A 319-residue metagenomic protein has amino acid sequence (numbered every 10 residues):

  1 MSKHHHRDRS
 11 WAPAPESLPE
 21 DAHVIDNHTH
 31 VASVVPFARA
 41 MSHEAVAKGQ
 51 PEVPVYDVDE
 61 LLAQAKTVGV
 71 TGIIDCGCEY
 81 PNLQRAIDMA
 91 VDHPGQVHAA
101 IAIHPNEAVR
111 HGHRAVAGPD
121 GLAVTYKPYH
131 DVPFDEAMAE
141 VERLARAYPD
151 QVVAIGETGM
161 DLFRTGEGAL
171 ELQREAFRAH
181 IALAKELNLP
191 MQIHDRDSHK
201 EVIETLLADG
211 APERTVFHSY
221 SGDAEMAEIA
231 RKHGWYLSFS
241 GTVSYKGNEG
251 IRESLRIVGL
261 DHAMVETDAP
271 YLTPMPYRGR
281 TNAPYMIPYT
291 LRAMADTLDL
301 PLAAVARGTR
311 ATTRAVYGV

Functional and structural regions predicted by a protein language model:
M1-A12, V55, A63-V68, L183 (+1 more regions): Mid-to-C-terminal alpha-helical segments outside catalytic/metal-binding sites
M1-H98, D135, A139-E142, A147-P212 (+1 more regions): An N-terminally biased module of ancient metal coordination in phosphate/nucleic-acid-related enzymes
S2, D21, R39-G49, K66-V68 (+6 more regions): Active-site gating loops and adjacent loop-to-helix segments of metal-dependent hydrolytic enzymes
V35-A38, T165, V202-E204, A227 (+2 more regions): Histidine/acidic-residue-rich catalytic or RNA/ligand-binding cores of hydrolases and nuclease-related proteins
A184, L255-G259: Short, conserved loop/helix-junction motifs that constitute active-site signature segments in enzyme catalytic cores
I193, F217, S238-G241, E266-T267 (+1 more regions): Thr-Gly-centered strand-to-loop micro-motif
G234-N248: His/Asp/Glu-enriched short active-site or ligand-binding loop at hydrolase and phosphoryl-transfer sites
D261-A283, V305: Short acidic/histidine-rich active-site segments
